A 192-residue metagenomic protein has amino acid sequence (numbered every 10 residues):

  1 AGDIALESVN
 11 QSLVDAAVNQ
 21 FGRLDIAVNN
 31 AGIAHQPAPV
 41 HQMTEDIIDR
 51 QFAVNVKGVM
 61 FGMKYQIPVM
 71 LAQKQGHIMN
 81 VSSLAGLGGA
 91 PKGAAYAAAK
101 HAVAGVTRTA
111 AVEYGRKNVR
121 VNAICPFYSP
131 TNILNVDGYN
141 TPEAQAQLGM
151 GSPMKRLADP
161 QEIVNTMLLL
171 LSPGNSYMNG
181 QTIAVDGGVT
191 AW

Functional and structural regions predicted by a protein language model:
A34-D49, A72, K92-A95, N135-N140: Conserved mid-core segment of classical short-chain dehydrogenase/reductases
H41-M60, Q75, M79, V103 (+1 more regions): Catalytic Tyr-X3-Lys loop
V54-A72, A111-V112, R116, S172: Amphipathic alpha-helical dimer-interface segment in Rossmann-like NAD(P)H-dependent oxidoreductases
M60-M63, R156-V185, T190: C-terminal substrate-recognition "lid" of short-chain dehydrogenase/reductases
M63, A99, T107: Active-site helix of classical SDR
S83: Residue(s) in the substrate-gating loop at a strand-loop-helix junction that position the organic substrate next
G115, R120, M178-G180: Short, small/polar-rich loop/turn modules that mediate ligand/substrate recognition or access, typified
R116, A123, Y128-S152: A glycine/serine/threonine-rich, flexible loop-to-helix segment that serves as the NAD(P) cofactor-binding "lid"
